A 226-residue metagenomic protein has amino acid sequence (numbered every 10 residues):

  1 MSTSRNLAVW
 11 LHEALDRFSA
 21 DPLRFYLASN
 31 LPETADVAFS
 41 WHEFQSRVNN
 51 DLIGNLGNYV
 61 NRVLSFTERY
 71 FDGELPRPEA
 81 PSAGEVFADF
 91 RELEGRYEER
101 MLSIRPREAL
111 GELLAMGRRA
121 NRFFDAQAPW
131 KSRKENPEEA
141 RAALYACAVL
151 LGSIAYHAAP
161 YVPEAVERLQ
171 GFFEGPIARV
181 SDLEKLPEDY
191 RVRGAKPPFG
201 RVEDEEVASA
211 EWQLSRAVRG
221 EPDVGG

Functional and structural regions predicted by a protein language model:
M1-G84, G175-V202, E206: Catalytic adenosine-cofactor/nucleotide-binding cores of aminoacyl-tRNA synthetases and other
T3, A14-F18, F44-N55, S82-D89 (+4 more regions): Secondary-structure capping and boundary motifs in well-ordered enzyme cores
A8-W10, L93-G95, G152-I154, G171: Short hydrophobic "helix-edge" motifs at membrane interfaces and signal-peptide entry regions
D21-P22, E33-T34, D51-Y59, V63 (+11 more regions): Short secondary-structure junctions and interdomain/linker hinges
Y26-S29, V37-S40, E112, V162-E164 (+1 more regions): Short coil/turn segments at secondary-structure boundaries
D36-W41, R91-E99: Short, charged/polar, low-complexity loop and linker segments that flank or interrupt alpha-helical bundles
V60-Y97, G117, N121-N136: Conserved, charged catalytic cores of large soluble enzymes
I104, L114, R118-G226: Basic, alpha-helical terminal appendages of large translation-related enzymes
